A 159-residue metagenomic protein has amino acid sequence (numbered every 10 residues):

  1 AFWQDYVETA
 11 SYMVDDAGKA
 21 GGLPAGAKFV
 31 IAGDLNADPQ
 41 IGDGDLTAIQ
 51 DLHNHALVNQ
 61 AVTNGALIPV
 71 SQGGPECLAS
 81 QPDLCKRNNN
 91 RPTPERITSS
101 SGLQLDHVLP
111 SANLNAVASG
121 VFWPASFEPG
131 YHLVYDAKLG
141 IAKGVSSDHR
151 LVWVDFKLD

Functional and structural regions predicted by a protein language model:
F2-I31, L35-D159: Metal-dependent phosphoester-hydrolase catalytic domains
